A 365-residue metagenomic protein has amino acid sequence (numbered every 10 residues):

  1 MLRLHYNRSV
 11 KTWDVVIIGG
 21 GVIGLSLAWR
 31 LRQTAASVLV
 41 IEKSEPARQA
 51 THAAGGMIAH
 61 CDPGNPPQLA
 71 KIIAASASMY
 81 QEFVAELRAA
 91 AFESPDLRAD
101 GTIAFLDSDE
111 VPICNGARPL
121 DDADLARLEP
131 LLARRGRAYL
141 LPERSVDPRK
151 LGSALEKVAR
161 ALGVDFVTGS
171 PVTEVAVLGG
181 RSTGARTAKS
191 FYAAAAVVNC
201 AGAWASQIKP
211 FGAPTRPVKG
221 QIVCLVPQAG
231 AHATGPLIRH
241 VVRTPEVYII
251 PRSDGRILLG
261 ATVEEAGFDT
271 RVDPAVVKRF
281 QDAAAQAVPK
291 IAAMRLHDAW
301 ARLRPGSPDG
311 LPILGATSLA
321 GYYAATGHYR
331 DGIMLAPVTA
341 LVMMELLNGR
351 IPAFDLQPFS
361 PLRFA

Functional and structural regions predicted by a protein language model:
W13-L39: N-terminal Rossmann-like FAD-binding beta1-loop-alpha1 element of flavoenzymes
W29-Q33, G56-I58, E93-R98, Y192 (+2 more regions): Active-site substrate-recognition segment that forms the wall of the catalytic cavity or substrate channel
R32-H52: Glycine-rich FAD pyrophosphate-binding loop
G55-E129, R134-G136, A284-A285: Dinucleotide-binding Rossmann-like beta1-alpha1 core, especially the glycine-rich loop that anchors the ADP
K71-A74, A138-K157, R271-V276, M334: Short beta-strand to alpha-helix junction loop
Y139-A196, C200: Helical element adjacent to the flavin cofactor pocket in flavoenzyme catalytic cores
P148, K290-A365: C-terminal catalytic lobe of FAD-dependent flavoproteins
